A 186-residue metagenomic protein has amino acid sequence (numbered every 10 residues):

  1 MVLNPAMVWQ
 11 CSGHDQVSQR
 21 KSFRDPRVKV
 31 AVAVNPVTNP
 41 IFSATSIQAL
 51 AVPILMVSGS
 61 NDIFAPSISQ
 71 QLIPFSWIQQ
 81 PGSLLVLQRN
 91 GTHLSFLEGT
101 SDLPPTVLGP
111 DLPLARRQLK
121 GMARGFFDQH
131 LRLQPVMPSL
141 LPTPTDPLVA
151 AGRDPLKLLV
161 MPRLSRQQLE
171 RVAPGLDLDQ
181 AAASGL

Functional and structural regions predicted by a protein language model:
M1-S43: Primarily recognizes the serine-hydrolase "nucleophile elbow" in alpha/beta-hydrolase and SGNH/GDSL folds
F23, R27, S46-L50, S139: Catalytic-core regions built around general acid/base machinery
A31, L85, F127: Divalent metal-coordination and catalytic microenvironments
A44-I47, R124: Extracytoplasmic/secreted envelope proteins and their assembly/folding machinery, especially bacterial periplasmic
Q48-K120: Active-site-adjacent alpha-helix of alpha/beta-hydrolase-fold enzymes
T92, E98-L186: Alpha/beta-hydrolase-fold serine-hydrolase catalytic core, especially in secreted/extracellular enzymes
